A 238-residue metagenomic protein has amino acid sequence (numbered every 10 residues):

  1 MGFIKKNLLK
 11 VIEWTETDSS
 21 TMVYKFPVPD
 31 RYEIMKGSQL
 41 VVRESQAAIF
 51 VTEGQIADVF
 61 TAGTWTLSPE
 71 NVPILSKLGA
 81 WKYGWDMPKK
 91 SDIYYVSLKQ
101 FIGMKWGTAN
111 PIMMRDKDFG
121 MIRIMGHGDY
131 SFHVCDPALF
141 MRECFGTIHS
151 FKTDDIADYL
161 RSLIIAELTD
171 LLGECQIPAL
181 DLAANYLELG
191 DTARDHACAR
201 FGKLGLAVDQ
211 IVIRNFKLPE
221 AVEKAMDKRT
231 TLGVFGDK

Functional and structural regions predicted by a protein language model:
M1-R123, H127, S131-K152, Q210: Interfacial loop/beta elements and low-complexity acidic/Ser/Thr-rich segments of macromolecular assembly/processing
K90, S97-K238: Elongated, amphipathic alpha-helices that form coiled-coils and helical stalk/scaffold elements used
